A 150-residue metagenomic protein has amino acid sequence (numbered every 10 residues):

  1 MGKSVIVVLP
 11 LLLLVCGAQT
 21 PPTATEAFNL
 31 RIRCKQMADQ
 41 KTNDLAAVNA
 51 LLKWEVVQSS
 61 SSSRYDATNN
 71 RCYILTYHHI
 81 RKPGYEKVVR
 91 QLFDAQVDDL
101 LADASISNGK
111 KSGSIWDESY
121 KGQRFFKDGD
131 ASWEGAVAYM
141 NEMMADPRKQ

Functional and structural regions predicted by a protein language model:
K3-S4, I32: Hydrophobic alpha-helical segments, especially transmembrane helices and their immediate juxtamembrane helical caps
S4-V15: Sec-dependent N-terminal signal peptides
L9, T20-P21, K82, D146: Intrinsic-disorder/low-complexity coil detector
A18-S63: N-terminal export/targeting and maturation segments
V56-N108: Mature extracytoplasmic domains of secretory-pathway proteins
Q91-L92, A102-Q150: Low-complexity intrinsically disordered segments
